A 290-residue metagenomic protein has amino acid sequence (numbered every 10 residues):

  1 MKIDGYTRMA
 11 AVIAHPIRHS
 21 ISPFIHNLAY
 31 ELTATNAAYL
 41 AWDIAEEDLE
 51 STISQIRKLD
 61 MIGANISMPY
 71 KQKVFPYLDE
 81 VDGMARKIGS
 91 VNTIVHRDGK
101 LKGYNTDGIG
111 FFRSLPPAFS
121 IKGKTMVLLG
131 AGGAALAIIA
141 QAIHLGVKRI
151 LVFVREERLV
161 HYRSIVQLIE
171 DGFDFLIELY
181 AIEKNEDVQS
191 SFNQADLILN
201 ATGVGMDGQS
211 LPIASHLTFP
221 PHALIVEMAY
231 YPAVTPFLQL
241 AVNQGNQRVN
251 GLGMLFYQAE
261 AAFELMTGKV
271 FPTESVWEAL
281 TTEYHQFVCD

Functional and structural regions predicted by a protein language model:
K2-F119: Phosphate/diphosphate ligand-binding glycine-rich loop within oxidoreductases
I3-D4, I121-K122, H144-G146, A214-A223: Short, conserved loop/helix-junction motifs that constitute active-site signature segments in enzyme catalytic cores
M9, A38, T125, K148-L151: Residues at the starts of beta-strands that form the adenosine-phosphate
A14, G103-N105, L115, F119-V147 (+2 more regions): Glycine-rich adenosine-cofactor-binding loop
H144-R149, Q244-Q247: Conserved S-adenosyl-L-methionine
V147-F173: NAD(P)-binding Rossmann-fold cofactor-contacting core
L176-R248: Rossmann-like adenosine-cofactor binding region
L224, A229-D290: Adenosine-phosphate binding glycine-rich loop
